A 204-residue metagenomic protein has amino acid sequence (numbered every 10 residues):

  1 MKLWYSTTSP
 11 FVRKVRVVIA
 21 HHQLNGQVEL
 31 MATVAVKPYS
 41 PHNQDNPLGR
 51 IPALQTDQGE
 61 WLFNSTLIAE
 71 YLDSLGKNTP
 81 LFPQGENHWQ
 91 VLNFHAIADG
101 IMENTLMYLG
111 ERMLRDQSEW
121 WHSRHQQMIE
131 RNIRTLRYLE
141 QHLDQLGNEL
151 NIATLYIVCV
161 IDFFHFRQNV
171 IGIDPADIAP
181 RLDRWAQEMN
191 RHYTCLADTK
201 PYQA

Functional and structural regions predicted by a protein language model:
M1-H122: GST-like domain detector, emphasizing the conserved glutathione-binding G-site in the N-terminal thioredoxin-like
V12, L62-F63, F82-P83, N151-Y156 (+2 more regions): Generic, ordered loop/turn and secondary-structure boundary motif
L24, I171-I173, C195: Helix N-cap/coil-helix junction residues
V34-V36, E60-W61, Q84-G85, M113 (+3 more regions): Short C-terminal domain-edge/linker segments immediately following a structured domain
A69, D73, L92-H95, L136 (+2 more regions): Non-transmembrane alpha-helical segments in soluble domains of secreted/periplasmic/extracellular proteins
A98-Q187: GST-like fold's C-terminal all-alpha helical module
D177-A204: Long hydrophobic alpha-helical segments typical of transmembrane helices together with their membrane-interfacial
